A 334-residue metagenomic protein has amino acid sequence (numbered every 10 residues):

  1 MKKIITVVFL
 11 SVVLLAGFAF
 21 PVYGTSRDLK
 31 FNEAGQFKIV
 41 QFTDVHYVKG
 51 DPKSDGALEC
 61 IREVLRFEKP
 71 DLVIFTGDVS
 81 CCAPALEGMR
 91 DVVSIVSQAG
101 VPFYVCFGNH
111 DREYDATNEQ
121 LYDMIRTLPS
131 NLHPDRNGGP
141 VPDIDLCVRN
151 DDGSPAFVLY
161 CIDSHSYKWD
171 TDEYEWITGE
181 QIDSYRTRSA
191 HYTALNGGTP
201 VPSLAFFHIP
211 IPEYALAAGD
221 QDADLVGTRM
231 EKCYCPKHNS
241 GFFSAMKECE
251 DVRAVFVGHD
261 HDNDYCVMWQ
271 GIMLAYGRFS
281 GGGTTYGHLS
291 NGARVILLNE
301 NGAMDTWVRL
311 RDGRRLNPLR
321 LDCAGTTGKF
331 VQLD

Functional and structural regions predicted by a protein language model:
V8-G17: Bacterial N-terminal signal peptides
Y23-D91: N-terminal active-site segment of His-dependent metallophosphoesterases
T25-R27, R90-G198, R294-L297: Extended active-site neighborhood of metal-dependent phosphoesterases/phosphodiesterases
R27-D28, E33, F42, D145-G153 (+2 more regions): Binuclear metal-dependent phosphoesterase catalytic core
Q36-K49, A156-H165, F206, M273-F279: Active-site-proximal beta-strand elements of phosphoester/diester hydrolases
V40-L58, S80-E87, E113, I125-S130 (+3 more regions): Acidic/histidine-rich helix-loop elements that form or flank divalent-metal/phosphate-binding sites at the catalytic
V48-G50, C81-L86, V105-A116, Y167-D170 (+4 more regions): Active-site environment of divalent metal-dependent phosphoester hydrolases
K69-D71, V158-C161, D172-D264, F330-L333: His/acidic metal-ligating clusters that form di-metal
